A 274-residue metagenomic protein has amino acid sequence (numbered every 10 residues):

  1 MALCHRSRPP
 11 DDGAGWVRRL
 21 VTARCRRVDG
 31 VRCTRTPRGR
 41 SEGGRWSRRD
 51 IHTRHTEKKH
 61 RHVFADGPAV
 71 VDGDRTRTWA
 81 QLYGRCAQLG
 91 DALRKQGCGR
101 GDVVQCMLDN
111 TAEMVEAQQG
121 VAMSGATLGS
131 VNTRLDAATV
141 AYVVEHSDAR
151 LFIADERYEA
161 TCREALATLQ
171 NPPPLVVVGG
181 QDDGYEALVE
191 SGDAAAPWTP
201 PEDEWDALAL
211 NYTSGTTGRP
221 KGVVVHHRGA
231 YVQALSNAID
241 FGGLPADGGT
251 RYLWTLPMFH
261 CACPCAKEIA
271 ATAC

Functional and structural regions predicted by a protein language model:
W46-A69: A short N-terminal helical cap/helix-turn-helix that marks the beginning of AMP-binding/adenylate-forming
H60, V70, L82, C86-L89 (+9 more regions): Adenylate-forming
P68-T111, V115-Q119, D136-A141: Conserved AMP-binding/adenylate-forming core of the ANL superfamily
L93-C98, A195-D206, L210-W254, A266: Conserved adenylate-forming
Q105-M107, M114, Q118, A122-I153 (+2 more regions): Short beta-strand->loop structural element characteristic of the AMP-binding/adenylate-forming
G120-S124, R251, A262-C274: Conserved short alpha-helical elements in the N-terminal third of ANL/AMP-binding
L135-A165, Q233-L253: Conserved ATP-dependent adenylate/AMP-binding module captured primarily in the ANL superfamily
A160-E204: ANL superfamily adenylate-forming
